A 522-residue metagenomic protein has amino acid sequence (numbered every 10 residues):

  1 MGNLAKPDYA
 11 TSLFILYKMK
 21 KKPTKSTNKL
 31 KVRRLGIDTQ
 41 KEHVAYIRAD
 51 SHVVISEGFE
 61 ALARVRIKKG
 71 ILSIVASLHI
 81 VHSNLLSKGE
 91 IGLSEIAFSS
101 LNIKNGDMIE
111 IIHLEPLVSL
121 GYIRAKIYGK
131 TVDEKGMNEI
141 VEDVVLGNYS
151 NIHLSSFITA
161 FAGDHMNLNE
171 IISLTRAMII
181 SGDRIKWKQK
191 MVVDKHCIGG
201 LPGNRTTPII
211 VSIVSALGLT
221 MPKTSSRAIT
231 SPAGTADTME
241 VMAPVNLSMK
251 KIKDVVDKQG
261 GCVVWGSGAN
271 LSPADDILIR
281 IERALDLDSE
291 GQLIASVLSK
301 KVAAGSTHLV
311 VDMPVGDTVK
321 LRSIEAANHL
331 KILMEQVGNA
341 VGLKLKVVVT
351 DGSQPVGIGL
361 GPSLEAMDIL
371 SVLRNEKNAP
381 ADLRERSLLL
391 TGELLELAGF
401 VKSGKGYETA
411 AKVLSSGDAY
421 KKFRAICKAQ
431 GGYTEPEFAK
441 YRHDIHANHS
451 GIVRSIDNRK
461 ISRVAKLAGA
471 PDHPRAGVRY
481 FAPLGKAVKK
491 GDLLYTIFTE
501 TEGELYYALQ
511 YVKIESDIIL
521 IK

Functional and structural regions predicted by a protein language model:
A5, T11-Y128: Long, compositionally biased stretches
Q40, G129-E139, D143-L146, R184-K186 (+3 more regions): Well-ordered secondary-structure scaffolds
L114-P202, V241-M242, K422, I426: Acidic, glycine/proline-rich low-complexity segments that act as flexible tails and inter-domain linkers
I158-A162, K195-C197, T235-T238, P273-R283 (+2 more regions): Active-site-proximal beta-alpha loop/turn segments in soluble metabolic enzymes
A177-I198, D254-R280: Self-splicing inteins and homing endonuclease
V192-S215, L219-S231: Glycine/serine-rich anion-binding loops at beta->alpha junctions that coordinate negatively charged ligand groups
T238-C262, I332-G338: A glycine-rich helix N-cap at a beta->alpha junction
Q259-H308: Phosphate/diphosphate-binding glycine-rich loops and adjacent basic-rich segments that engage nucleotide
